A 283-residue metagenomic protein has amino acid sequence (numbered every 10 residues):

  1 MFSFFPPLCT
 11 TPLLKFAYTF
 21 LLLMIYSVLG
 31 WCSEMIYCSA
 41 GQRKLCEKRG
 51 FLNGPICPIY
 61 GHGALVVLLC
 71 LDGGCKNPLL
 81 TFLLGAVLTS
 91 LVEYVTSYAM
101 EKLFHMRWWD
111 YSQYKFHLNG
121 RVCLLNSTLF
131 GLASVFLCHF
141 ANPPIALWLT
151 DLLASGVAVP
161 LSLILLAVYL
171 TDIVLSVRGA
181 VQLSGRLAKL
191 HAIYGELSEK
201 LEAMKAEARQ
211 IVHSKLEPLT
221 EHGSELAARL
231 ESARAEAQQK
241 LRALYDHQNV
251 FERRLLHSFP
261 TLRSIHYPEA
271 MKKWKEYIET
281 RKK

Functional and structural regions predicted by a protein language model:
M1-K283: Aromatic-rich, lipid-facing transmembrane alpha helices and their immediate juxtamembrane interface loops in integral
